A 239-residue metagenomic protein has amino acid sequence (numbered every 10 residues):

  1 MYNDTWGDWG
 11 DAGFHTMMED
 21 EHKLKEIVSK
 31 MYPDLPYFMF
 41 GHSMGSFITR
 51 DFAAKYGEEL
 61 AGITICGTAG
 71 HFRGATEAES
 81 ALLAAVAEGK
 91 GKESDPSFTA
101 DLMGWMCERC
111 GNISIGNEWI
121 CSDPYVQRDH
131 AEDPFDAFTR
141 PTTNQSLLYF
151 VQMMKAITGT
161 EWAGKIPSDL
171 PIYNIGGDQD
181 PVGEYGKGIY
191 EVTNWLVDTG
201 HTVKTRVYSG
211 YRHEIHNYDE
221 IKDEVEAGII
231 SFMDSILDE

Functional and structural regions predicted by a protein language model:
M1-A12: Cap/lid segment of the alpha/beta-hydrolase catalytic domain
G10-K30: Alpha/beta-hydrolase active-site loop
Y32-S43: Alpha/beta-hydrolase fold nucleophile elbow
G41-D51: Glycine-rich nucleophile elbow surrounding the catalytic serine of serine-hydrolase chemistry
D51-P141: Alpha/beta-hydrolase-fold enzymes
N174-G176: Short beta-strand/loop motif that positions the catalytic acidic residue of the alpha/beta-hydrolase fold
P181-E191: Conserved alpha/beta-hydrolase "acid-adjacent" motif
T199-E239: Catalytic active-site module of serine/aspartate enzymes centered on a nucleophile-bearing elbow/loop
